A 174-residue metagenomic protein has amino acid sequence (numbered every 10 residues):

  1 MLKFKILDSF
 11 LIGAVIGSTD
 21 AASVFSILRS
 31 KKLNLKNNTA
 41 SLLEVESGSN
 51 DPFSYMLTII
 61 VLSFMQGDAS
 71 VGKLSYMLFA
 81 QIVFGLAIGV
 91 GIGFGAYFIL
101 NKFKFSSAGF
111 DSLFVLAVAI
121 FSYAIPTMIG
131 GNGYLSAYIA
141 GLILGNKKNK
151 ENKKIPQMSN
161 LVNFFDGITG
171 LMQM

Functional and structural regions predicted by a protein language model:
M1-M174: Transmembrane helical cores of multi-pass secondary ion antiporters/exchangers
